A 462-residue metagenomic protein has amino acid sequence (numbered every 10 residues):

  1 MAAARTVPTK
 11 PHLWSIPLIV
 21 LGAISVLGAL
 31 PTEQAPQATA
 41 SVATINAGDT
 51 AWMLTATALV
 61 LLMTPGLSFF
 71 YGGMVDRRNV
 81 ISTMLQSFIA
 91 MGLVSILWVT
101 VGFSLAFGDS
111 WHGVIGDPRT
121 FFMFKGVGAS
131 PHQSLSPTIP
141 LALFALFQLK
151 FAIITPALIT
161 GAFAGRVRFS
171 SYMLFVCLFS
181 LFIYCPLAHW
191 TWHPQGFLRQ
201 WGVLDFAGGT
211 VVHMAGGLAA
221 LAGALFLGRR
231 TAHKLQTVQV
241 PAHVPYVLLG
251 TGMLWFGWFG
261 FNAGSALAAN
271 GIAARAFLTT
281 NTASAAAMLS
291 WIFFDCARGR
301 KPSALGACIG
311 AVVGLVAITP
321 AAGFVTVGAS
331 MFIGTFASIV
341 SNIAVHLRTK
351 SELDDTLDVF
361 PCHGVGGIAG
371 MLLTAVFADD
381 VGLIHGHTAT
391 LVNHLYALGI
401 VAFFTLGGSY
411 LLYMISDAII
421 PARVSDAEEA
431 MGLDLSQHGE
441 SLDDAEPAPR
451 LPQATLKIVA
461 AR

Functional and structural regions predicted by a protein language model:
A2-R462: Hydrophobic alpha-helical transmembrane bundles of multi-pass membrane proteins
